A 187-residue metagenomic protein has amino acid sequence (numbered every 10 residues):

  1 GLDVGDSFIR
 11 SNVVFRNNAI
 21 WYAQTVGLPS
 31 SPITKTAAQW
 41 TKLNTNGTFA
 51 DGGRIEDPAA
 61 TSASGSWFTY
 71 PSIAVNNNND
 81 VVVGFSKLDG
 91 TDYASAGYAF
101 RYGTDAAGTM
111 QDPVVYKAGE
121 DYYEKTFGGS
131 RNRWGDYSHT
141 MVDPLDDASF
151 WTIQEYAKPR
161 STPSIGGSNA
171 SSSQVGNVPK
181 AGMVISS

Functional and structural regions predicted by a protein language model:
G1-S187: C-terminal PAP-associated
